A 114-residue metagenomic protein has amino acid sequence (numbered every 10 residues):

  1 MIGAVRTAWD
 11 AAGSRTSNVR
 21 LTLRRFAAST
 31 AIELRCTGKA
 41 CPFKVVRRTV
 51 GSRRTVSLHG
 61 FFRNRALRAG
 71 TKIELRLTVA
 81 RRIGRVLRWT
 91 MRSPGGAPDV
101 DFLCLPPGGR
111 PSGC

Functional and structural regions predicted by a protein language model:
M1-C114: Polybasic, low-complexity, intrinsically disordered segments
